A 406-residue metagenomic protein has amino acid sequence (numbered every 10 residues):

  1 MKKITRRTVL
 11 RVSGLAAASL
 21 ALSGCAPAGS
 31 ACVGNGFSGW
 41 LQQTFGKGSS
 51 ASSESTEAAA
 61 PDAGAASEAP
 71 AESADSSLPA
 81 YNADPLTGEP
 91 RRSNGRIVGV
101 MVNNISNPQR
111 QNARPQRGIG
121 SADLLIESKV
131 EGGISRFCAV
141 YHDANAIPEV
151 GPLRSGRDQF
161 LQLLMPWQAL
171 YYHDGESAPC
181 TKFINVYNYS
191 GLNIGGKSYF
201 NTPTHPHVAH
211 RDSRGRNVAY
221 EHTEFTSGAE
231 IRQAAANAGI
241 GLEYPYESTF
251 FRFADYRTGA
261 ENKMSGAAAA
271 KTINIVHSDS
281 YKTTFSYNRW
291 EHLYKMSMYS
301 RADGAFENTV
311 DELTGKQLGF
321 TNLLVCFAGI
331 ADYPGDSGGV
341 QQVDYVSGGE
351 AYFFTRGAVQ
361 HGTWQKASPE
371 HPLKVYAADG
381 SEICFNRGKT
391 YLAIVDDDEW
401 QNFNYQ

Functional and structural regions predicted by a protein language model:
M1-A17: N-terminal secretory signal peptides and thylakoid transit peptides that target proteins across membranes
I4-R7, Q43, S55: Intrinsically disordered/low-complexity terminal segments and short unstructured peptides
A26-L41, K47-S52: Bacterial lipoprotein signal-peptidase II cleavage site
K47-S73: Ser/Thr/Gly/Pro-rich low-complexity, disordered linker/stalk segments of secreted and cell-surface proteins
S67-A122, E131-Q406: A surface/extracellular/periplasmic glyco- and lipid-processing/surface-interacting theme
